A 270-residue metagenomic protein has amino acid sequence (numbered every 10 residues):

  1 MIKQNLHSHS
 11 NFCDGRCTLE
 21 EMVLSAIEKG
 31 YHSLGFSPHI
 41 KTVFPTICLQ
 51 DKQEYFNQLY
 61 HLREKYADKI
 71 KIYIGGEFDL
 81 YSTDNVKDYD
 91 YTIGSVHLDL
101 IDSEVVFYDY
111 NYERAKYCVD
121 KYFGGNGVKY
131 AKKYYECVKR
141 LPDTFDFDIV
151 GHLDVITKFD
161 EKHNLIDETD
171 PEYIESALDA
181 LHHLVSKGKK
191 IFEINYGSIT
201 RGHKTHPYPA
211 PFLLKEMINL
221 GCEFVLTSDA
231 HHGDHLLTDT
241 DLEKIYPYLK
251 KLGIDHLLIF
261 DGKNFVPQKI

Functional and structural regions predicted by a protein language model:
M1-L80, V86, D90, T157-E172 (+9 more regions): An N-terminally biased module of ancient metal coordination in phosphate/nucleic-acid-related enzymes
I27, P142-D143, I218, K250: Non-catalytic positions within long, well-ordered alpha-helices that form the structural scaffold/packing of enzyme
Y31, Y89, D146-F147, K189 (+2 more regions): A structural motif
L49-K187: Extended substrate/RNA-proximal surfaces in nucleic-acid metabolism proteins
D90-T92, F123-E136, T200-L220, E243-F260: A short, terminal or domain-edge coil/loop segment
Y135, T144, K263-I270: A cross-taxonomic marker for long C-terminal extensions/tails that follow the last structured domain
E172-S228, H232-T238: Active-site-adjacent C-terminal substructures of enzyme catalytic domains
